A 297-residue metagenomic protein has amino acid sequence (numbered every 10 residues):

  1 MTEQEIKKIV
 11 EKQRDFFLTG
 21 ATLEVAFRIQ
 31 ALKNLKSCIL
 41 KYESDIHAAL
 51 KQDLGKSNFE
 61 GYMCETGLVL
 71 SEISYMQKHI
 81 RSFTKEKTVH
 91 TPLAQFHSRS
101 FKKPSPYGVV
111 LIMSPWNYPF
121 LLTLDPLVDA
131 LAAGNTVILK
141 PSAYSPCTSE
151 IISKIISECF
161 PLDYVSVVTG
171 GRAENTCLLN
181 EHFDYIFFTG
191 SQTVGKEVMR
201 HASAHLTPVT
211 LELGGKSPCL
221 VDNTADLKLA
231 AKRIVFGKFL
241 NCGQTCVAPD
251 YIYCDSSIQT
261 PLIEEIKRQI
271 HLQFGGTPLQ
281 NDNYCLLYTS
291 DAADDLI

Functional and structural regions predicted by a protein language model:
M1-F101: N-terminal Rossmann-like NAD(P)+-binding subdomain of aldehyde/semialdehyde dehydrogenases
K7, K33, S74, L124 (+3 more regions): Amphipathic, non-transmembrane alpha-helical secondary structure
R28, A130-L131, T289: Hydrophobic alpha-helical segments that mediate membrane insertion or helix-helix packing
N34, C38-D45, I151, I155-C159 (+3 more regions): Generic non-transmembrane alpha-helical segments
L93-L229: Rossmann-like NAD(P) dinucleotide-binding subdomain of oxidoreductase/dehydrogenase enzymes
T193-S290: ALDH superfamily catalytic-core signature
D291-I297: A short, hydrophobic C-terminal helix/tail in secreted or cell-surface proteins
